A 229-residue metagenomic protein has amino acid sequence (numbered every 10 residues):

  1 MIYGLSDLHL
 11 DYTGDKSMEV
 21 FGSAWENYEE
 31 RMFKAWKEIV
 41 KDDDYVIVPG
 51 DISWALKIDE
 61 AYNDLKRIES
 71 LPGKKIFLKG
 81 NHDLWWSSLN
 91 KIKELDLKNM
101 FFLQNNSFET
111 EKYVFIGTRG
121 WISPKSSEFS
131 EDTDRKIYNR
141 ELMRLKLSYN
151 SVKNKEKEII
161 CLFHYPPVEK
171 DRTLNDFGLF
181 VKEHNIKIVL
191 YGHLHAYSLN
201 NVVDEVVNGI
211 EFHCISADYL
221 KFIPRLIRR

Functional and structural regions predicted by a protein language model:
M1-Y3: Extreme N-terminal starter segment of soluble prokaryotic enzymes
L5, P49-G50, L78, L162 (+1 more regions): Generic enzyme active-site microenvironment
L8-L10, W86-R172: Conserved catalytic scaffold of divalent metal-dependent phosphoesterases
H9-T13, S53-D59, N81-L89, E109 (+4 more regions): Active-site environment of divalent metal-dependent phosphoester hydrolases
G14-T110, T173-I186, N208-S216: Core catalytic region of metal-dependent phosphoesterases/phosphodiesterases, especially metallo-beta-lactamase-like
R31-Y45, E69, D132-N200: His/acidic metal-ligating clusters that form di-metal
N99-L103, L194-A196, N200-R229: Binuclear metal-ion centers of metallo-dependent hydrolases, dominated by the metallo-beta-lactamase
